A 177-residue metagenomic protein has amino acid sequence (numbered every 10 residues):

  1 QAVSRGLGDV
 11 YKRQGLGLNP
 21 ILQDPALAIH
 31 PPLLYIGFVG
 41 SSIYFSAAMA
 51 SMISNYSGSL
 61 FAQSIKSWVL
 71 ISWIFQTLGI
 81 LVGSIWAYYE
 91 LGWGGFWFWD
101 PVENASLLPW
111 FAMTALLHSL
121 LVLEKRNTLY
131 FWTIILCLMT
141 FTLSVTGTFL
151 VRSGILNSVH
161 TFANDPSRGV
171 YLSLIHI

Functional and structural regions predicted by a protein language model:
Q1-Y11, I175-H176: Single conserved hydrophobic/aromatic residue that forms the stacking wall/gate of nucleotide- or nucleobase-binding
D9-P31, V82-A105, L150-Y171: Membrane-interface interhelical loops and short amphipathic "cap" helices that link adjacent transmembrane segments
G15, S46, G58-F61, L78 (+1 more regions): Alpha-helix initiation and N-capping motif
P20-I53, S57: Structured secondary-structure scaffolds
P32-S41, K66-I74, F96-F111: Individual alpha-helical transmembrane segments in multi-pass integral membrane proteins
L34-A47, S106-L120, Y171-I175: Hydrophobic cores of alpha-helical transmembrane segments in multi-pass inner/ER membrane proteins, independent
Y44-L70, G83-F98, M113-C137, V151-N164: Juxtamembrane membrane-water interface segments of multi-pass membrane proteins, especially cytoplasmic-side
W73-I80, S106-A115, C137-F149: Hydrophobic membrane-spanning alpha-helices of multi-pass integral membrane proteins
